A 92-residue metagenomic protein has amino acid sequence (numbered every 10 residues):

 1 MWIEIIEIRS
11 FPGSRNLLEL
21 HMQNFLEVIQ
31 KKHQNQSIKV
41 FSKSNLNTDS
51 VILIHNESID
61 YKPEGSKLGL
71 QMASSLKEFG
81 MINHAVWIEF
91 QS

Functional and structural regions predicted by a protein language model:
M1-S50, I54-L70, M81-S92: Short S/T/G/P-rich N-terminal loop/turn motif that feeds into the first structured element of a domain
A73: Short glycine-/small-residue-rich flexible loop motifs, especially phosphate/cofactor-binding loops
